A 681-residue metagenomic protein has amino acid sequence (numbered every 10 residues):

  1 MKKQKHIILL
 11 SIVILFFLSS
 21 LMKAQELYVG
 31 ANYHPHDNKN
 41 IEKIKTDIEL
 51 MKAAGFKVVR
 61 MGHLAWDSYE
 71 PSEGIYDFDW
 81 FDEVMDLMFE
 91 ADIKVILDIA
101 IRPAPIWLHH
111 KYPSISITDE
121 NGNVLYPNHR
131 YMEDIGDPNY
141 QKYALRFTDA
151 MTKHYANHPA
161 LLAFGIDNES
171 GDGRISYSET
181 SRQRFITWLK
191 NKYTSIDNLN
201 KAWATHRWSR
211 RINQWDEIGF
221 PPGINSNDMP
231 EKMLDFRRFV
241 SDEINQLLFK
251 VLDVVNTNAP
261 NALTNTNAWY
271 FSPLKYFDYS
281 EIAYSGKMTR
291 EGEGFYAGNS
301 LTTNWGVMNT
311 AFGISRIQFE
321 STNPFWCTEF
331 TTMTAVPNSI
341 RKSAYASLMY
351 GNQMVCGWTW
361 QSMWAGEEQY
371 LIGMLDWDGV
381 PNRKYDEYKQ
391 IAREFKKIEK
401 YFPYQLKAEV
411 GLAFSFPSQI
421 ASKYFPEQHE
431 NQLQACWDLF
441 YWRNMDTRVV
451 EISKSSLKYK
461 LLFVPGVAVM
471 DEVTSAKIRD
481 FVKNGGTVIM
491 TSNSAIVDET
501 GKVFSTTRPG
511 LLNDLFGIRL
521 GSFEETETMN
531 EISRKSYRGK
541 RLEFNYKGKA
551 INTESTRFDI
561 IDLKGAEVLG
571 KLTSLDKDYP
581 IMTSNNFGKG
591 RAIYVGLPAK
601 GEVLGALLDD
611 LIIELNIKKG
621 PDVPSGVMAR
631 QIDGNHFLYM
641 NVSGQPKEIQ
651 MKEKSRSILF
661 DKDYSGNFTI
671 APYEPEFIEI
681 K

Functional and structural regions predicted by a protein language model:
L9-S19: Bacterial N-terminal signal peptides
Q25-V29, G55-K57, F89-V95, N157-L162 (+7 more regions): Short, well-ordered coil/turn segments that N-cap beta-strands
V29-N40, L64-D79, Y126-L145, S170-R174 (+7 more regions): The substrate-binding groove and active-site-proximal loops of carbohydrate-active enzymes, especially glycoside
A31, M51, V59, M88 (+7 more regions): Conserved, mostly hydrophobic/aromatic
N38-A53, A144-A150, L274-Y284, T310 (+1 more regions): Short, acidic/polar
K45-A54, V58-V124, T152, V251-N258 (+1 more regions): Aromatic-lined substrate-binding rim segments of carbohydrate-active enzymes
L125-R290, G294-N309: Polysaccharide-binding and catalytic clefts of secreted carbohydrate-active enzymes
N299-K681: Carbohydrate-binding surfaces of carbohydrate-active enzymes
